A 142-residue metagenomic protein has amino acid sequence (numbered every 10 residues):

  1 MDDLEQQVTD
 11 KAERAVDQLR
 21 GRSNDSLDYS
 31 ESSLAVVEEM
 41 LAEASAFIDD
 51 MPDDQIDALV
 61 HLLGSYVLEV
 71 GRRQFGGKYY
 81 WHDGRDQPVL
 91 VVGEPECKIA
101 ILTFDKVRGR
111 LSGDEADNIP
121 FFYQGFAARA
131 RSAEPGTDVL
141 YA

Functional and structural regions predicted by a protein language model:
M1-D57: N-terminal low-complexity, intrinsically disordered segments
A58-L111: Amphipathic protein-protein interaction modules
G93-A142: A recognition module on extended beta-rich or small alphabeta surfaces enriched in W/G with H and D/E
